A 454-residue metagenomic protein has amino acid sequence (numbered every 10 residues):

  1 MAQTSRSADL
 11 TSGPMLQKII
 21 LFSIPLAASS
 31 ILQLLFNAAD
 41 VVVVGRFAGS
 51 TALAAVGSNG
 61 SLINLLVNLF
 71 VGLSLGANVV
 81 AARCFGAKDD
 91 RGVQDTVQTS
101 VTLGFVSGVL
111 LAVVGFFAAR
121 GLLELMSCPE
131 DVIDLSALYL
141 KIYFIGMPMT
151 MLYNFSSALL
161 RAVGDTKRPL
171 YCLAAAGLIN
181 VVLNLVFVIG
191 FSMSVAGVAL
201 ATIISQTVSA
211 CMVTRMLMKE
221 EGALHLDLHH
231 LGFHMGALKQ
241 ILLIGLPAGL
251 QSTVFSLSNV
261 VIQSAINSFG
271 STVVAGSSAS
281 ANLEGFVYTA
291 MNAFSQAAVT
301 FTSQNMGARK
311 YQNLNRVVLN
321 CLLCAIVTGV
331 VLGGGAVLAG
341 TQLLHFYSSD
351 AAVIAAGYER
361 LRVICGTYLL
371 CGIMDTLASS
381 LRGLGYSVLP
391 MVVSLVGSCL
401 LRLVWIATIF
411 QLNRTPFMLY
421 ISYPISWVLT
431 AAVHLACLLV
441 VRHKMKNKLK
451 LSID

Functional and structural regions predicted by a protein language model:
M1-S23, A81-G146, I179, G190-L246 (+2 more regions): Short alpha-helical transmembrane segments in multi-pass integral membrane proteins
S12, L16-L35, A39, L62-L69 (+8 more regions): Residue-level signal for short hydrophobic patches within transmembrane helices of multi-pass membrane transporters
Q17, L32-Q33, F70-V71, L111 (+8 more regions): Alpha-helical transmembrane segments of multi-pass membrane transport proteins
L21-D40, I142, A176, S205-S209 (+3 more regions): Transmembrane helical elements of multi-pass membrane transporters/channels
I31, L35-A54, L123-E130, V186-V195 (+4 more regions): Helix-terminus/linker motif at the lipid-water interface of multi-pass membrane proteins
A38-V42, V113, G121, F155-L159 (+8 more regions): Alpha-helical transmembrane segments of multipass membrane proteins
L53-V113, T150-P169, Q263, G276-G334 (+3 more regions): Small-residue-rich hydrophobic transmembrane alpha-helices
S74, I142-R161, P169-G177, V198-V213 (+4 more regions): Short runs within selected transmembrane alpha-helices of multi-pass transporters and secretion channels
